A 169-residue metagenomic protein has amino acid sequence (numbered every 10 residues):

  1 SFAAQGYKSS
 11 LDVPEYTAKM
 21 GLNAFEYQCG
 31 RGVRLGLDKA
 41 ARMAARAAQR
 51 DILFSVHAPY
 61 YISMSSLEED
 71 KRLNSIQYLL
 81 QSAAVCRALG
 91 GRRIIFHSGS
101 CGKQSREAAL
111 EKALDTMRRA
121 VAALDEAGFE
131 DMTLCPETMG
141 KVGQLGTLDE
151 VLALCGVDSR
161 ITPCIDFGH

Functional and structural regions predicted by a protein language model:
S1-Q5, Q28, S55-P59, I95-H97 (+2 more regions): A cross-family glycoside hydrolase active-site/sugar-binding cleft signature
S1-Q81: N-terminal pre-domain/capping segments
S65-I165: Active-site acidic/histidine proton-transfer and metal-coordination neighborhood in alpha/beta enzyme cores
